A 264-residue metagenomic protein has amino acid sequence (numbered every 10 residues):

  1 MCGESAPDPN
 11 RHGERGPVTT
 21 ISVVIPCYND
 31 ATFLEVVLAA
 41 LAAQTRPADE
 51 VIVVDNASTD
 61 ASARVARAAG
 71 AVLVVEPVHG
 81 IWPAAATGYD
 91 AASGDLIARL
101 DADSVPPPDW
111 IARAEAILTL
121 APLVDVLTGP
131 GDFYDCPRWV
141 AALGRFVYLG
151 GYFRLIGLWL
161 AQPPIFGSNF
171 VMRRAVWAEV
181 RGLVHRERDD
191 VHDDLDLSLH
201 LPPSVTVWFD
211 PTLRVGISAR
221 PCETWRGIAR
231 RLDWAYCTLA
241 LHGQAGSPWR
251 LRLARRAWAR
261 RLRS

Functional and structural regions predicted by a protein language model:
T32-E35, D60-A68: Acidic helix N-cap motif at the loop->helix transition within catalytic regions of sugar-transfer enzymes
A39-A48: Short, acidic, metal-binding catalytic loop of nucleotide-sugar glycosyltransferases
D55-A63, S104: A conserved acidic beta->alpha catalytic loop
E76-A92: Glycine-rich, basic loop-to-helix element that forms the pyrophosphate-binding segment of sugar-nucleotide handling
G94-V105: Short beta-strand-to-loop acidic/aromatic patch adjacent to the donor-nucleotide binding site
D109-V140: Conserved donor NDP-sugar-binding/catalytic core segment of glycosyltransferases
G129-Y134, A142-P163: Short, flexible, basic/aromatic active-site loop/helix in glycosyltransferases
R188-L197: Acidic donor-binding loop at a coil-to-helix junction in glycosyltransferase catalytic cores that engages
